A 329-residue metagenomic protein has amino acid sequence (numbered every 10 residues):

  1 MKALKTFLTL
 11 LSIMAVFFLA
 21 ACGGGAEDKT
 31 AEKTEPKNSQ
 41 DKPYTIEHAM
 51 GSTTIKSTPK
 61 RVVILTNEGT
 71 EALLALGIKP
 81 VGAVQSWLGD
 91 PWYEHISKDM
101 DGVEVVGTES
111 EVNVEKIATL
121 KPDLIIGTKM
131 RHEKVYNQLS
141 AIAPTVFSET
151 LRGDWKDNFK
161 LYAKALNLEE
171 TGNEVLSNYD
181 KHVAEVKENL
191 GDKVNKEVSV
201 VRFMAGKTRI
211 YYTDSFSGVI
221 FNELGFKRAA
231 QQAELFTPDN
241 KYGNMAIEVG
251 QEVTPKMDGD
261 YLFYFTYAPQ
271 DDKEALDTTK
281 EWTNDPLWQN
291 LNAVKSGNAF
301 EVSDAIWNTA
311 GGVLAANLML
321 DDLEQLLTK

Functional and structural regions predicted by a protein language model:
M1-L11: Bacterial N-terminal signal peptides that target proteins for export
F18-A21: C-terminal motif of bacterial Sec signal peptides marking the signal peptidase cleavage site
A26-T54: N-terminal, intrinsically disordered, polar/charged segments of Gram-positive cell-envelope systems that serve as
R61-A75, E174-Q232, T237: Basic- and aromatic-lined ligand-binding clefts that recognize polyanionic substrates
G69-K116: A short, structured surface patch at a secondary-structure boundary
K121-I126, P144, G259-D260: Proline-aspartate-enriched helix->loop->beta-strand connector
K134-K207, N298, A310, L314-K329: Extracytoplasmic substrate-binding proteins
D260-K329: Structured C-terminal subdomain patch of bacterial secreted/periplasmic proteins
